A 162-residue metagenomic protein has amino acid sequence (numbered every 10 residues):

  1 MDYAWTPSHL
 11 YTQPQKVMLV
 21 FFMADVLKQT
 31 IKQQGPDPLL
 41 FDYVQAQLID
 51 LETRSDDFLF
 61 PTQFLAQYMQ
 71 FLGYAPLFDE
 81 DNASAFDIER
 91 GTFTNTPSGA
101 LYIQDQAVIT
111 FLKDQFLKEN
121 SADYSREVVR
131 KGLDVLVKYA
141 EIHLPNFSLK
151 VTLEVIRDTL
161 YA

Functional and structural regions predicted by a protein language model:
M1-A162: Non-catalytic alpha-helical scaffolds and adjoining flexible linkers that form interface surfaces for assembly
